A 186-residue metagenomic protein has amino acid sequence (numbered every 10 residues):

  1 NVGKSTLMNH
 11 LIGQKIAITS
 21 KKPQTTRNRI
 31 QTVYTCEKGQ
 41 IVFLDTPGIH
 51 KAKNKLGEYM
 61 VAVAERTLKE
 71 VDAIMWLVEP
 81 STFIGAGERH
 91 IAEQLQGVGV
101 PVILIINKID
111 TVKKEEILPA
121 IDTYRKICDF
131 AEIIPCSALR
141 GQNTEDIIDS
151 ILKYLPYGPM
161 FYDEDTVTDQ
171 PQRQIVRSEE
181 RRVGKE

Functional and structural regions predicted by a protein language model:
N1, N9, I105-N107, G184: Amphipathic alpha-helical repeat scaffolds
N1-A62, R66-L68: Conserved G1/Walker A P-loop phosphate-binding module
Q14, V33-E37, A52, T67-I74 (+3 more regions): Conserved, well-folded catalytic cores of nucleic-acid-processing and energy-transducing macromolecular machines
P23-T25, P47-H50, P80-I84, I109-V112 (+1 more regions): Conserved nucleotide-binding/hydrolysis micro-motifs of P-loop NTPases
K38, A62-A131: Conserved C-terminal guanine-recognition region of P-loop GTPase G domains, centered on the G4
D110-T168: Canonical P-loop GTPase G-domain recognition
E164-S178: Solvent-exposed, charged helical/coil patches that constitute nucleic-acid or partner-interaction surfaces
E180-E186: Conserved small/polar residues in nucleotide/adenosyl-binding loops
